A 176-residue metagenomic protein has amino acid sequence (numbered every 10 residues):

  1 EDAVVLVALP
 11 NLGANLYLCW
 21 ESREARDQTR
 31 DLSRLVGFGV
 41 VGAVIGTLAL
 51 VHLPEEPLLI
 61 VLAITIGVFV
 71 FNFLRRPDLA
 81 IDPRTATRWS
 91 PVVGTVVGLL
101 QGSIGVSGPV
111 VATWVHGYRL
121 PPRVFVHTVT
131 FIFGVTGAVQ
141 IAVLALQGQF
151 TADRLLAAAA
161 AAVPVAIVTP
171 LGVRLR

Functional and structural regions predicted by a protein language model:
E1-L32, G94, G98, G108-V173: Small-residue-rich hydrophobic segments that form or flank transmembrane alpha-helices in multi-pass membrane proteins
V5, E56-I64, R88, H127-F131: Alpha-helical transmembrane segments of integral membrane proteins
N15-R26, T47, H52, V61-T85 (+1 more regions): Transmembrane helix exit motif
T47-P57, I81-D82, L144-L156: Membrane-interface helix termini and inter-helical loops of multi-pass transporters
R84-L99: Small-residue-enriched transmembrane helix starts and helix-helix packing motifs in multi-pass inner-membrane proteins
